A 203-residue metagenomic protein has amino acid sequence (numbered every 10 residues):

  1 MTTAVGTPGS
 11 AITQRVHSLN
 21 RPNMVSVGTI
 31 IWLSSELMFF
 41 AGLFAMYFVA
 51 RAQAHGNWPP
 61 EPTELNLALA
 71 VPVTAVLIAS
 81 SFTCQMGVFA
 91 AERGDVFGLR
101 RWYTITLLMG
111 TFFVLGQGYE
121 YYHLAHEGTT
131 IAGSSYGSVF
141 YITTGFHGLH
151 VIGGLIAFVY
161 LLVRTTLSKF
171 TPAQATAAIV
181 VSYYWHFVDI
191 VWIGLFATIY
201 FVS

Functional and structural regions predicted by a protein language model:
M1-S203: ...captures the hydrophobic TM-helix bundle architecture rather than a specific catalytic motif, and can also fire on
